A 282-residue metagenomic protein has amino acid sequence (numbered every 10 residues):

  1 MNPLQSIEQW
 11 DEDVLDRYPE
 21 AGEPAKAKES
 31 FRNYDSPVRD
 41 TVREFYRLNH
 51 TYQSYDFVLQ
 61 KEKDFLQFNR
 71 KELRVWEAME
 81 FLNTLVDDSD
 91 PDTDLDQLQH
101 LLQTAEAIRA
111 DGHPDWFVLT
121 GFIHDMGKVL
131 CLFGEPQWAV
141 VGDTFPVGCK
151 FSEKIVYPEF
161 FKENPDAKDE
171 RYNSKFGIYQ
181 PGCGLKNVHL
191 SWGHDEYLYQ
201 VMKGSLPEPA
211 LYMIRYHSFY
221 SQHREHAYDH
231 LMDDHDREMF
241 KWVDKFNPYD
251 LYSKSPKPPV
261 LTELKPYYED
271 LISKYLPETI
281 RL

Functional and structural regions predicted by a protein language model:
M1-L73, T84, L282: Non-catalytic interface/linker regions that flank or bridge core catalytic/transmembrane domains
P37-F68, F133-C149, V156-K162, P181-G182 (+1 more regions): Charged, low-complexity, helix/coiled-coil-prone segments
T41, Q60-K61, E77-F81, P209 (+2 more regions): Exposed alpha-helical structural elements
L48, L85-D88, Y249-Y252, K274 (+1 more regions): Surface-exposed polar/charged interaction patches
K63-Q99, I178-L185: Active-site flanking loop/helix segments enriched in acidic
T93-T262: Divalent metal-dependent catalytic cores for phosphoryl transfer on phosphate-bearing substrates
K265-L282: C-terminal helix/juxtamembrane-tail motif
